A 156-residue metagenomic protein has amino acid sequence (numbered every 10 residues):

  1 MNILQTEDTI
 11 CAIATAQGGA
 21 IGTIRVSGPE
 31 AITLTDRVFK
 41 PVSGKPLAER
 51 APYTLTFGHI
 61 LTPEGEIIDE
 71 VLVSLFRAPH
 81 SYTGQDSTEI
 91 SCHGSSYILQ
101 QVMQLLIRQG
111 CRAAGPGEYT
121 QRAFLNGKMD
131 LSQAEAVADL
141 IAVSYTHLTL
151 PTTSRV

Functional and structural regions predicted by a protein language model:
M1-L148: A glycine-rich (often HGG/GG-containing) alpha/beta subdomain
H147-V156: Single conserved hydrophobic/aromatic residue that forms the stacking wall/gate of nucleotide- or nucleobase-binding
